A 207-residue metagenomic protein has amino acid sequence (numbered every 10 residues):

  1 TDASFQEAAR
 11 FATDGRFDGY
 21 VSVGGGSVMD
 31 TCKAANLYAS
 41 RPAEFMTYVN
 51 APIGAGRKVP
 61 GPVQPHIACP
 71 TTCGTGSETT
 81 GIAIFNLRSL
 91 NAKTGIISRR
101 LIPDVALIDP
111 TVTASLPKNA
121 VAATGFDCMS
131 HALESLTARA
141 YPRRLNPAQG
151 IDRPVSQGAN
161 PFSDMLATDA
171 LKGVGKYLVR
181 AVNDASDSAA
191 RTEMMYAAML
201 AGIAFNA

Functional and structural regions predicted by a protein language model:
T1-F45, V179-R191: N-terminal small/polar loop signature for handling phosphorylated ligands or for N-terminal nucleophile
Q6-A9, K33-N36, V105, F126-T137 (+2 more regions): Predominant activation on well-ordered alpha-helical scaffold segments within soluble catalytic domains
G19-V23, I67, L200-A204: Short glycine-rich or small-residue beta-strand-to-loop segments that form or flank ligand, phosphate, metal/Fe-S
G26-V28, T72, G76-E78, A204: Gly/Ser/Thr-rich beta-alpha loop segments that engage phosphate groups in nucleotides
R41-V155: A glycine/threonine-rich phosphate-anchoring loop and its flanking beta-alpha core in nucleotide/phosphate-binding
P142-A207: Active-site segments that bind and position negatively charged phosphate/pyrophosphate groups
